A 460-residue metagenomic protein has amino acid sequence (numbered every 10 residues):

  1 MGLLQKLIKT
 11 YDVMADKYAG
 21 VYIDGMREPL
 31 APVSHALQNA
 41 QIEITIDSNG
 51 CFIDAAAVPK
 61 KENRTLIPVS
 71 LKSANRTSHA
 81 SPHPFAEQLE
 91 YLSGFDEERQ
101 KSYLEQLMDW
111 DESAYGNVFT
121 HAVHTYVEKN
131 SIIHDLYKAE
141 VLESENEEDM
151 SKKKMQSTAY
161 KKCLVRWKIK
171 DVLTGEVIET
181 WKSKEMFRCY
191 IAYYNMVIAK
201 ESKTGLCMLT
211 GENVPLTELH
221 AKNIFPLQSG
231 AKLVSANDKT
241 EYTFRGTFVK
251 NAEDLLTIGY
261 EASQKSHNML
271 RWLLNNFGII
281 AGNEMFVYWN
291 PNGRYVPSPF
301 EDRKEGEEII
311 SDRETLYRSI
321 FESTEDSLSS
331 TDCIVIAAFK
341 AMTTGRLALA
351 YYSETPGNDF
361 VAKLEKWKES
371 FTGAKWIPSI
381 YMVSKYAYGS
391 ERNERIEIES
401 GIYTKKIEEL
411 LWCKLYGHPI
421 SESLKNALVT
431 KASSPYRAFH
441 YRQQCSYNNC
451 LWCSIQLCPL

Functional and structural regions predicted by a protein language model:
M1-Y193, V214-L460: Extended alpha-helical scaffolding segments
E201-S202: Flanking scaffold residues of small Cys/His-coordinated metal-binding clusters
G205: Cys/His-enriched microdomains
T210-E212: Short Cys/His-rich metal-coordination motifs, predominantly Zn2+-binding knuckles/fingers
